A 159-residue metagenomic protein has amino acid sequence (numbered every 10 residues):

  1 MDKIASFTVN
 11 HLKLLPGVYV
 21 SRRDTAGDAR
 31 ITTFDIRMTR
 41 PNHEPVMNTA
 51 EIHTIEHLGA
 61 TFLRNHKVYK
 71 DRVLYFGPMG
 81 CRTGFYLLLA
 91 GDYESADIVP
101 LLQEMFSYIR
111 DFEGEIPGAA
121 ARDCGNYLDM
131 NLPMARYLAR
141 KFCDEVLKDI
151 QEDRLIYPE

Functional and structural regions predicted by a protein language model:
M1-N42, E152, I156-E159: Non-catalytic terminal extensions that flank enzyme cores
K3, K13, K67-K70, K141 (+1 more regions): Context-gated lysine
V18-R22, V73-P78: Generic structural motif
V20, A50-I52, V68, D92 (+4 more regions): Generic preference for flexible, low-structure residues
R30-N65, Y75-F76: Active/ligand-binding-proximal structured segments within catalytic/core domains that scaffold catalytic residues
H57-V68, Q103-S107, D111: Short, intrinsically disordered, mixed-charge
L63-R72, E94-D97: Short, solvent-exposed secondary-structure capping/transition elements
F76-K148: Active-site-adjacent, His/Asp/Glu-enriched structural segments that form or flank metal-binding and acid/base networks
